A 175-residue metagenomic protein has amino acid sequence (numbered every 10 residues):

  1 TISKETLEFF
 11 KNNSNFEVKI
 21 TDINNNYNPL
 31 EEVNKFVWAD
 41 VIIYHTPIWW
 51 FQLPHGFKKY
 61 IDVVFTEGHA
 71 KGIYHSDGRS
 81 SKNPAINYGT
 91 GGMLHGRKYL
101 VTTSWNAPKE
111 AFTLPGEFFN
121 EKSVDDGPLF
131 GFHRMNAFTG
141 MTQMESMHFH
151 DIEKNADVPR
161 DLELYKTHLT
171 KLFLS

Functional and structural regions predicted by a protein language model:
T1-N15, P159, H168: N-terminal beta1-alpha1 ligand-phosphate binding loop
I2, L53-F57, D157, D161: Residues at alpha-helix caps and immediate loop-helix transition turns in enzyme cores, especially N- and C-cap
F10-N13, G91, R97, M135-M144: A structural motif corresponding to the C-terminal end of an alpha-helix and its immediate exit/capping segment
N13-Y27, M147-H150: A short beta-strand-loop structural module common to alpha/beta enzyme folds
K19-T21, I43, K98-T102, M144-M147: Hydrophobic/aromatic beta-strand patches that form the interior of the parallel beta-sheet core in alpha/beta enzyme
N26-N34, N155-L162: Structural motif
L30-F132: Helix-loop-strand module that forms the ligand-binding subsite of alpha/beta enzymes
F118-S175: Glycine-rich phosphate/pyrophosphate-binding loop and the adjoining helix
